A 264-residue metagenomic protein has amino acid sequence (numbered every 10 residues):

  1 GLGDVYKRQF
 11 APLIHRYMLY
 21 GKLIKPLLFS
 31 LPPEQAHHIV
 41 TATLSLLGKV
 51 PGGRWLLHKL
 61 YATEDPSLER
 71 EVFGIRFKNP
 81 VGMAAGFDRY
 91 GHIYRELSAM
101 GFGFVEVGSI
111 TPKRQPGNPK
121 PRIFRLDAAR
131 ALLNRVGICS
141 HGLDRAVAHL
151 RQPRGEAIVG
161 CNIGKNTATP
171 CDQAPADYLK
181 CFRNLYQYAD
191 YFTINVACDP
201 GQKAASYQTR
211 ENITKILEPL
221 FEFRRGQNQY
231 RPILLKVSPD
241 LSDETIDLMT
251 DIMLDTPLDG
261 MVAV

Functional and structural regions predicted by a protein language model:
G1-Y6: Short, small-residue-biased leader/transition segments that mark boundaries at the very start of proteins
L19-R70, A131-C139, L143-D144: An N-cap/entry alpha-helix motif that binds or orients negatively charged groups
P32, P116-P121, A205-S206: Short secondary-structure transition/capping segments
R76-K78, G82, G86-D88, H92-P112: Active-site cofactor/substrate anionic-group-binding motifs, chiefly glycine- and Lys/Arg-rich phosphate-binding loops
F77, A85-F87, S98, G137-V264: Conserved alpha/beta-domain cores
I93-L97, Q115-R122, C171-A174: Short, conserved acidic/polar surface loops in the N-terminal third of protein domains
G108-A157: A gly/proline- and charged-residue-enriched helix-loop-helix capping module
